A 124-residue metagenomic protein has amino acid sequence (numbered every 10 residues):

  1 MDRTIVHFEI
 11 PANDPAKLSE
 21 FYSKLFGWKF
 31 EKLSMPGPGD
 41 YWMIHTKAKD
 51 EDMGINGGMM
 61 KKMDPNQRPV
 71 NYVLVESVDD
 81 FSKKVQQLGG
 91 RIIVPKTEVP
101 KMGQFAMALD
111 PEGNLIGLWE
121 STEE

Functional and structural regions predicted by a protein language model:
M1-T4, M63-R68, P100: Short glycine-enriched loop/turn motifs at secondary-structure junctions
D2, E9-M53: Core segments of cupin and vicinal oxygen chelate
T4-F8, I55, Q67-N71: Short amphipathic alpha-helical segments
V6, I10, K24, E31-S34 (+1 more regions): Vicinal oxygen chelate
Y41, N56, F105-M107: Short hydrophobic/aromatic beta-strand element in the GNAT-like acyltransferase core that lines or flanks the acyl-donor
D50-I55, N114-I116: Short, charged/polar, Gly/Pro-enriched secondary-structure boundary elements
M59-K61, S121-T122: Acetyl-CoA-dependent GNAT
D64-L88: Mid-chain, well-packed structural core segment of small domains
